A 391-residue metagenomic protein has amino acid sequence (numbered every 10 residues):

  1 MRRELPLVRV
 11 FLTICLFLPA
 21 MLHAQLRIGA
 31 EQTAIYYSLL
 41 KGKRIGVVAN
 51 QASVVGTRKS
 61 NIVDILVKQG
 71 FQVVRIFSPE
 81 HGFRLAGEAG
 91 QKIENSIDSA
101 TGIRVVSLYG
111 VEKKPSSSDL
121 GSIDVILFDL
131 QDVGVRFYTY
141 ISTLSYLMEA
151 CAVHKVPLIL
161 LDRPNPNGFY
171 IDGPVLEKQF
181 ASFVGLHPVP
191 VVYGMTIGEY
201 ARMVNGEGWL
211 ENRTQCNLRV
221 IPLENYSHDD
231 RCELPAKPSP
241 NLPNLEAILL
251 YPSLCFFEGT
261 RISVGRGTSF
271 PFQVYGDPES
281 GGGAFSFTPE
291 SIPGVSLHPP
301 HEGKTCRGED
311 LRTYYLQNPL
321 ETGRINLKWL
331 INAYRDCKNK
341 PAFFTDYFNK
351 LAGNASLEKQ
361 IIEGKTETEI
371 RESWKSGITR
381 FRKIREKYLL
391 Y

Functional and structural regions predicted by a protein language model:
M1-L26: Bacterial Sec-dependent N-terminal signal peptides
V74-E80: Short internal beta-strands
L85-A89, I159-A181: Glycine-rich, charge-decorated loop segments at or immediately adjacent to ligand/cofactor-binding or catalytic sites
E94-I123, V135: Glycine-rich oxoanion-binding loops at beta->alpha junctions
D132-L144: Glycine/threonine-rich flexible loop motifs
F180-P252: Conserved anion/nucleotide-ligand pocket segment
E224-E302: Glycine-rich, aromatic-lined ligand/substrate-binding cores of catalytic and carbohydrate-binding domains
P271, Y275-K375: Conserved functional hotspot residues or short segments at active or partner-binding sites across diverse domains
